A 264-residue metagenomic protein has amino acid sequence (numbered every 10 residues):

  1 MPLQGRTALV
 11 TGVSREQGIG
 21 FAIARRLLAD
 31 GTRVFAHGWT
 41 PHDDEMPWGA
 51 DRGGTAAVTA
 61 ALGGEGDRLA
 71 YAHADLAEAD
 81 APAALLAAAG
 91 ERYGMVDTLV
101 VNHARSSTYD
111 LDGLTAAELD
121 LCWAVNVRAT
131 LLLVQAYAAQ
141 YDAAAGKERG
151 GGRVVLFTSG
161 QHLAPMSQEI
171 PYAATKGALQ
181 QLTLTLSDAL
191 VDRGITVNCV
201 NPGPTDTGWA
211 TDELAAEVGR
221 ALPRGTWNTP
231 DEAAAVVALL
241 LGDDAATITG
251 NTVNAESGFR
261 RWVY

Functional and structural regions predicted by a protein language model:
M1-Y93, S106-Y109: Short-chain dehydrogenase/reductase
G12, G146-A178, T183-D192, P204: Catalytic loop of short-chain dehydrogenase/reductase
W48-G54, A83, A104-D120, A139 (+3 more regions): Conserved mid-core segment of classical short-chain dehydrogenase/reductases
R105, D112-V134, V155, L179 (+1 more regions): Catalytic Tyr-X3-Lys loop
A139, D188-A189, A246: Alpha-helical segment proximal to the catalytic Tyr-Lys
A164, A216, R220, R224 (+2 more regions): Short C-terminal tail/terminal secondary-structure segment of NAD(P)H-dependent dehydrogenase/reductase domains
V191, T196, I248-G250: Short, small/polar-rich loop/turn modules that mediate ligand/substrate recognition or access, typified
L222-A233: A conserved structural motif in NAD(P)-dependent oxidoreductases
